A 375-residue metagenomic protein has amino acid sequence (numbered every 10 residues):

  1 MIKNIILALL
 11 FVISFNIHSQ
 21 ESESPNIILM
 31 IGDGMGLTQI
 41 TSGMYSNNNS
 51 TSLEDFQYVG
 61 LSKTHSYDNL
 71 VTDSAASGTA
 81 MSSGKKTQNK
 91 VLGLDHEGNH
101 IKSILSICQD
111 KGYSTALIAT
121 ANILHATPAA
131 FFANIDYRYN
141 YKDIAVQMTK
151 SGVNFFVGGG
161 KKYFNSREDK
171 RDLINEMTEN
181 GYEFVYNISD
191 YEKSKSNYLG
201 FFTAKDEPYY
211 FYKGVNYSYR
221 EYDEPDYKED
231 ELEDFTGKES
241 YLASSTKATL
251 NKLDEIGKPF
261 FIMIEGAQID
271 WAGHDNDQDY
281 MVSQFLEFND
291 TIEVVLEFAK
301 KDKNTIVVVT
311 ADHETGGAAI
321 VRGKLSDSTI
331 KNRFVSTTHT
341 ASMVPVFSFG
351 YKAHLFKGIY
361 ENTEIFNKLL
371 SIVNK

Functional and structural regions predicted by a protein language model:
I2-A8: Sec-dependent signal peptide recognition, specifically the positively charged N-region followed immediately by
L9-H18: Hydrophobic h-region of N-terminal signal peptides that target proteins for export in Gram-negative bacteria
Q20-R167, R171-K193, N197, N289 (+1 more regions): N-terminal catalytic scaffold of extracellular/periplasmic and nuclease hydrolases that process anionic headgroups
A75-S77, Y198-A204, I256-Q268, S342: Short coil-to-beta-strand
A126-F132, E207, Y212-Y217, Y222-P225 (+4 more regions): Active-site His/acidic residue clusters
A133, N140-Y141, S166-D234, K238-Y241 (+1 more regions): Glycine-rich ThDP/TPP pyrophosphate-binding loop and its adjacent helix/strand module within ThDP-dependent enzymes
D254-I256, K300-K303, T337-A341: A structural signal for short secondary-structure junctions
V308-A311: Active-site neighborhood of phospho(di)ester-bond hydrolases with catalytic His/Asp-centered motifs
